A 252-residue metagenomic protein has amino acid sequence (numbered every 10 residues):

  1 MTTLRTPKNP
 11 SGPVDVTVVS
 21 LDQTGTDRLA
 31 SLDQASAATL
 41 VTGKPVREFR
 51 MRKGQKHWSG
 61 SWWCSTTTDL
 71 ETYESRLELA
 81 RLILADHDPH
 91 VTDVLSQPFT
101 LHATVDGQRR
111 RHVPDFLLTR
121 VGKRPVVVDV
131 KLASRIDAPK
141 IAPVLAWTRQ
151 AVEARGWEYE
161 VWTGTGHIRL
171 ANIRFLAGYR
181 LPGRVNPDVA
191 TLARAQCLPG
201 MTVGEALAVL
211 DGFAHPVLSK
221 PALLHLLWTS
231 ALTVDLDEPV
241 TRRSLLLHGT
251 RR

Functional and structural regions predicted by a protein language model:
M1-R252: Electrostatic, structured charged patches in enzyme active sites and in nucleic-acid/phosphate-binding
